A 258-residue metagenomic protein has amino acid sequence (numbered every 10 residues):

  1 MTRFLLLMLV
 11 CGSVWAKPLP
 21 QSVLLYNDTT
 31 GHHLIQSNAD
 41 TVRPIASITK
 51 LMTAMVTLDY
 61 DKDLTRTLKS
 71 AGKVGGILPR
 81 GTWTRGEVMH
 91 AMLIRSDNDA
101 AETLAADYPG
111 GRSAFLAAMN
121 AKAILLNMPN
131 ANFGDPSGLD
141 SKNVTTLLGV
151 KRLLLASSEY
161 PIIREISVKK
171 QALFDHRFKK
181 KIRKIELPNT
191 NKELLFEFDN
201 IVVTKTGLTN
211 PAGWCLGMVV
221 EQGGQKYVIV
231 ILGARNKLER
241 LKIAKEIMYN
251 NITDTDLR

Functional and structural regions predicted by a protein language model:
M1-T2, R85: Structural motif marking the loop-to-transmembrane transition
R3-G12: Sec-dependent N-terminal signal peptides
W15-L148, R152-P161: Active-site-adjacent loops and short helices of periplasmic peptidoglycan-processing enzymes
K17-S22, G110-R258: Penicillin-recognizing serine hydrolase domain
